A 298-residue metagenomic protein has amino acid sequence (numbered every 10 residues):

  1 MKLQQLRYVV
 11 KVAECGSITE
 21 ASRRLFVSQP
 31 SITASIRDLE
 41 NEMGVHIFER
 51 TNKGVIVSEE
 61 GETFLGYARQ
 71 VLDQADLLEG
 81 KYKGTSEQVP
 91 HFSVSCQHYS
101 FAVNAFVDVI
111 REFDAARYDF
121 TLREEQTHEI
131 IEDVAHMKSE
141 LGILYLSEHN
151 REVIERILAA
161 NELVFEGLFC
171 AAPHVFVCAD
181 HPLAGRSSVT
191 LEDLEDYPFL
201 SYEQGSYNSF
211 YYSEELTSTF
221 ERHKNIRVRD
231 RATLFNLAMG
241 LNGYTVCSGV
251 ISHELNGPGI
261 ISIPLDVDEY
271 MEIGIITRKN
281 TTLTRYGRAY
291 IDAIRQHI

Functional and structural regions predicted by a protein language model:
V10-S28: Short helix-boundary/capping micro-motifs
E40-V57: A short LG(V/I)-centered, amphipathic sequence patch enriched for acidic residue(s) preceding the LG motif
E42-M43, F64-S86, Y290: Alpha-helical linker/hinge and terminal dimerization helices associated with HTH transcriptional regulators
V89-V153: Central regulatory/effector-binding core of bacterial HTH transcription factors
A102-D108, R151, L191, E195-T219 (+1 more regions): Secondary-structure junction motif
A135-S139, Y145, Q204-I261: Hydrophobic hinge/microswitch elements
I157-P173, V177-F199: Flexible hinge/capping segments at coil-to-helix
A160-E166, A171-A172, A232-T282: Beta-alpha-beta core module
